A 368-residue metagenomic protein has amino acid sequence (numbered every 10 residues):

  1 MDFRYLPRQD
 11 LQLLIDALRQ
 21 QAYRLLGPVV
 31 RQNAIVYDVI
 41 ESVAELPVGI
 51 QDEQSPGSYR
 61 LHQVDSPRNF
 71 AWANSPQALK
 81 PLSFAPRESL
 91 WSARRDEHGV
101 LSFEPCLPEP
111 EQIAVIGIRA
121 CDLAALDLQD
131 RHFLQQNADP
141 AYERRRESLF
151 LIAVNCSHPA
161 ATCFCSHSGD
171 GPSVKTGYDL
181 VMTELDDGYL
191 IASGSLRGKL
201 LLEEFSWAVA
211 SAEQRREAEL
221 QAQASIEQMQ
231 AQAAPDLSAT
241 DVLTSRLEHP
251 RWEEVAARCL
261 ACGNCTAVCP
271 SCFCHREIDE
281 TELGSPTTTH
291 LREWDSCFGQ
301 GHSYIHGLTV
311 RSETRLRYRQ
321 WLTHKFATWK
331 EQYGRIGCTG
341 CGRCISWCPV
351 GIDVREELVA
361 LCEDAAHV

Functional and structural regions predicted by a protein language model:
M1-T244, W252, C272, L283: Iron-sulfur-associated redox domains of electron-transfer enzymes in respiratory and anaerobic energy metabolism
D10-L14, C265, E293, D353: General structural feature for long, well-ordered alpha-helical segments within catalytic domains of soluble enzymes
Q21, C262, C341: Single, functionally critical "micro-switch" positions that shape active/binding sites and transmembrane helices
R24, C265, C344: Residue-level detector of anion-binding/catalytic polar loops
D236-A257, H275-V368: Ferredoxin-type iron-sulfur electron-transfer modules in oxidoreductases and energy-metabolism complexes
A256-T266: Extended amphipathic alpha-helical segments enriched in small hydrophobics
C269: Conserved hydrophobic/aromatic pocket- or pore-lining residues that grip, position, or stack substrates in active sites
